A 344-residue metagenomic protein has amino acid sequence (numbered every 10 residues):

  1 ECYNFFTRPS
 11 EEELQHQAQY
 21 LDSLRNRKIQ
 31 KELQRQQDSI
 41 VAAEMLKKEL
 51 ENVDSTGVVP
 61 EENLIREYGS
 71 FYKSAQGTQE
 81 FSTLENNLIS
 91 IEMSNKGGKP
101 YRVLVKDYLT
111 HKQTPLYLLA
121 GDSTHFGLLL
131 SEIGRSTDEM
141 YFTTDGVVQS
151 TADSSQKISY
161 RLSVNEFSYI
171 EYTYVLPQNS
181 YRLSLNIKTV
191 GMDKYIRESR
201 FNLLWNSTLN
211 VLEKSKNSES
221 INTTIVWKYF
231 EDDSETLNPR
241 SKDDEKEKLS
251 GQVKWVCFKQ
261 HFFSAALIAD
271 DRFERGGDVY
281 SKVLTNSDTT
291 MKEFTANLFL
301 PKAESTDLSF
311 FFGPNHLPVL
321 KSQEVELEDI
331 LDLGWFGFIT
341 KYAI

Functional and structural regions predicted by a protein language model:
E1-P9: Hydrophobic alpha-helical transmembrane signal-anchor segments
R8-L24: Alpha-helical transmembrane signal-anchor/signal-peptide segments
E13, K28, E44, Q76 (+1 more regions): Structural signature of multi-pass, alpha-helical inner-membrane proteins
S23-T56: Short extracytoplasmic
D54-R66, S74-I330: Soluble non-transmembrane domains of integral membrane proteins
V325-A343: Short, membrane-interfacial amphipathic segments enriched in basic
